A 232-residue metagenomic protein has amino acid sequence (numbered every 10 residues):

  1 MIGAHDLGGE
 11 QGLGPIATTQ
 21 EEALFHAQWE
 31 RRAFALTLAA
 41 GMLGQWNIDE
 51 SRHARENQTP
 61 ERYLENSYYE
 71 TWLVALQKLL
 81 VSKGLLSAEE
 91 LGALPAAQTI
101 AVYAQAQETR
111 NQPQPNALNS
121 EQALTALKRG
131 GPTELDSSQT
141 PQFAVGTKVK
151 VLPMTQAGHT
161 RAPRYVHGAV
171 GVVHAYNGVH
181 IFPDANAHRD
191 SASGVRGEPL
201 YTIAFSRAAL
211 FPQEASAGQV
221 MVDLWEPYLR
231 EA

Functional and structural regions predicted by a protein language model:
M1-R110: N-terminal intrinsically disordered, low-complexity, charge/repeat-rich segments that act as generic
I2-G3, G41-L43, Q112-A117, L135-T140 (+1 more regions): Generic detector of short, locally flexible boundary/turn motifs and exposed helical patches
E10-T37, L79-L80, A123-F143, P153-A232: Basic/aromatic-rich interaction segments and small domains that mediate binding to polyanionic partners
R52-N57, P113-E121, R207: Conserved internal helical-beta-strand scaffold that buttresses enzyme catalytic cores
Q98-K128, P132-S138: Intrinsic disorder at enzyme termini
